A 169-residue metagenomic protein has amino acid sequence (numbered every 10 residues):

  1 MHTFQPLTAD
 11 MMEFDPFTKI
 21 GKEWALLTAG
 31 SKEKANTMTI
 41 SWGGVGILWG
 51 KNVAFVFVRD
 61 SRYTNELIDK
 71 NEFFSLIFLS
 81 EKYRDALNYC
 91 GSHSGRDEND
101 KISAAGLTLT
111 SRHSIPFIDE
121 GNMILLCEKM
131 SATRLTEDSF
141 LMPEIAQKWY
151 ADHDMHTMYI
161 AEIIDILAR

Functional and structural regions predicted by a protein language model:
M1-R169: Basic, polyanion-binding surface patches
